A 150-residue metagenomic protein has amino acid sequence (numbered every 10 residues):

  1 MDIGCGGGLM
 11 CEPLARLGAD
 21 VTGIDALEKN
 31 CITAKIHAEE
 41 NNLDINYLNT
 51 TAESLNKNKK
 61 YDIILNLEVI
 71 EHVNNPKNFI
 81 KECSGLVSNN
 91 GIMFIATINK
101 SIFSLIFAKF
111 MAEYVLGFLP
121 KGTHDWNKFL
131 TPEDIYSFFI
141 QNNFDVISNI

Functional and structural regions predicted by a protein language model:
M1-G6: Conserved class I S-adenosyl-L-methionine
G7-L17: Conserved SAM-binding loop of SAM-dependent methyltransferases across substrates and taxa, primarily the Class I
L9, A26-N41, Y47-E53, N74-I150: S-adenosyl-L-methionine-dependent methyltransferase catalytic module, highlighting the catalytic core
D20-D25: Conserved SAM-binding motif I beta-strand of class I
S54-K59: Short conserved loop adjoining the S-adenosyl-L-methionine
D62: Conserved acidic residues
L65: A conserved beta-strand element that flanks and buttresses the S-adenosyl-L-methionine
V69: Hydrophobic adenine-recognition pocket in adenosine-nucleotide-binding enzymes
